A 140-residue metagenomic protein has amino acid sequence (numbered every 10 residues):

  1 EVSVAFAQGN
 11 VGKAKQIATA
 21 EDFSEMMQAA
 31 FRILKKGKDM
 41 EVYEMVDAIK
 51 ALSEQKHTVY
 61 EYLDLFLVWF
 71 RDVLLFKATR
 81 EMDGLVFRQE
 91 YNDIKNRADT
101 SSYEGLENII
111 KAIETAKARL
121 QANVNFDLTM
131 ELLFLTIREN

Functional and structural regions predicted by a protein language model:
E1-L65, W69, V73-N140: Charged, glycine-rich active-site and insertion segments that engage polyanionic ligands
